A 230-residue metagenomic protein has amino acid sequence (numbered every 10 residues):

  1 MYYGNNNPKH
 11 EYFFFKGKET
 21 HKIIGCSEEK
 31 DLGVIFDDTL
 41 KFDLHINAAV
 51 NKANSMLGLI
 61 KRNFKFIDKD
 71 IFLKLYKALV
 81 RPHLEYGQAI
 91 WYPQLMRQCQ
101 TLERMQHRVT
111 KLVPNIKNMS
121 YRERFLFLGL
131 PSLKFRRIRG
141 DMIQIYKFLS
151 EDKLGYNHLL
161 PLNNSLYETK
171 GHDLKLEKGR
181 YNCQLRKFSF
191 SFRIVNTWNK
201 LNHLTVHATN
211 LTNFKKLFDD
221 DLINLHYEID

Functional and structural regions predicted by a protein language model:
M1, K30, Q98-K170: Short, charged alpha-helical motifs in flexible N/C-terminal segments and linkers
M1-E28: Short, conserved micro-motifs composed of acidic
I23-A89: Basic, alpha-helical interaction scaffolds
D31-T39, A53, V80, G87-W91 (+4 more regions): Short, conserved catalytic/metal-binding micro-motifs enriched in Asp/Glu and His
L40-A49, N63-K74, Y92-L102, L128-R136 (+2 more regions): Conserved, non-catalytic sequence blocks in retroelement Pol enzymes and Pol-derived host proteins
F42, L84-M96, K147-H158, T197-H203: Short helix-capping/linker segments at secondary-structure and domain boundaries
G58-K61, K65, V80, T110 (+8 more regions): Hydrophobic alpha-helix feature that most strongly marks membrane-spanning transmembrane helices and their immediate
N163-W198: Low-complexity, glycine/alanine/valine/leucine- and proline-rich hydrophobic stretches
